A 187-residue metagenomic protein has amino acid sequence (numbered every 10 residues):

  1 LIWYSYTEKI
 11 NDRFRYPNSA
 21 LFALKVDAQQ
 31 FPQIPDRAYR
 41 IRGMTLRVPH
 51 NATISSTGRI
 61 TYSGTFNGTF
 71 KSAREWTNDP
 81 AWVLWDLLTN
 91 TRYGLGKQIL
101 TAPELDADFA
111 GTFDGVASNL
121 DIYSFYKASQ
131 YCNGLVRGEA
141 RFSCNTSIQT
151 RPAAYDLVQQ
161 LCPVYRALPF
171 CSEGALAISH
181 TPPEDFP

Functional and structural regions predicted by a protein language model:
L1-Y165, S172: Polar, S/T/G-rich
G174-A177: Hydrophobic residues embedded in beta-strands of well-ordered beta-sheets
H180: Flexible glycine-/small-residue-rich
P183-P187: Short, charged/polar, Gly/Pro-enriched secondary-structure boundary elements
